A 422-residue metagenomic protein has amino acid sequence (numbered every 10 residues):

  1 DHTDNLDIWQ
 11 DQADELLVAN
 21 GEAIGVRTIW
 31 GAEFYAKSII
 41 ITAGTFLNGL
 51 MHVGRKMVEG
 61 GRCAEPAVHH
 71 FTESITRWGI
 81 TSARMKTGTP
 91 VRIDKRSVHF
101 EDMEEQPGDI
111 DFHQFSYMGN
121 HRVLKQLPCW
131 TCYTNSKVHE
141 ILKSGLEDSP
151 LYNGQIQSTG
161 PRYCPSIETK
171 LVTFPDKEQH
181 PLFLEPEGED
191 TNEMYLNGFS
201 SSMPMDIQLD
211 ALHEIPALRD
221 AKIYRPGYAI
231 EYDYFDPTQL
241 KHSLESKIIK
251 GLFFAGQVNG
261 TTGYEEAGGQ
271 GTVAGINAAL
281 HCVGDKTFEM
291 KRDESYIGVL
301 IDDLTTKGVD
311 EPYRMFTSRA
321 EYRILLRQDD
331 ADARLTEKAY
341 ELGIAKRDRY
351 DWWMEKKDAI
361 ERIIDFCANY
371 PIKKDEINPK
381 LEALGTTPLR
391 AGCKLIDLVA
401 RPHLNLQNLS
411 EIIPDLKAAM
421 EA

Functional and structural regions predicted by a protein language model:
D1-N48, I93-M103, P175: Feature captures the FAD/FMN-dependent oxidoreductase FAD-binding
I41-I93, I215-D220, V273-H281: Glycine-rich loop(s) and the adjacent beta-strand/alpha-helix scaffold that form part
V68-L184, G188-E189: Rossmann-like dinucleotide-binding core of oxidoreductases
Y195-T261, E289-D302, K417: A glycine-rich dinucleotide-binding beta-alpha-beta segment and adjacent secondary-structure elements that constitute
Q257-E265, E321-R323: Glycine-rich phosphate/pyrophosphate-binding beta-alpha loops
A267-M290: Internal hydrophobic alpha-helix adjacent to the cofactor/substrate pocket in enzyme cavities
I301, T305, V309, Y313-E341 (+1 more regions): Mobile "lid/hinge" segments at catalytic clefts and subdomain interfaces of large enzymes
R319, T336-A422: Extended, charge-enriched "interface" segments that sit outside catalytic cores
